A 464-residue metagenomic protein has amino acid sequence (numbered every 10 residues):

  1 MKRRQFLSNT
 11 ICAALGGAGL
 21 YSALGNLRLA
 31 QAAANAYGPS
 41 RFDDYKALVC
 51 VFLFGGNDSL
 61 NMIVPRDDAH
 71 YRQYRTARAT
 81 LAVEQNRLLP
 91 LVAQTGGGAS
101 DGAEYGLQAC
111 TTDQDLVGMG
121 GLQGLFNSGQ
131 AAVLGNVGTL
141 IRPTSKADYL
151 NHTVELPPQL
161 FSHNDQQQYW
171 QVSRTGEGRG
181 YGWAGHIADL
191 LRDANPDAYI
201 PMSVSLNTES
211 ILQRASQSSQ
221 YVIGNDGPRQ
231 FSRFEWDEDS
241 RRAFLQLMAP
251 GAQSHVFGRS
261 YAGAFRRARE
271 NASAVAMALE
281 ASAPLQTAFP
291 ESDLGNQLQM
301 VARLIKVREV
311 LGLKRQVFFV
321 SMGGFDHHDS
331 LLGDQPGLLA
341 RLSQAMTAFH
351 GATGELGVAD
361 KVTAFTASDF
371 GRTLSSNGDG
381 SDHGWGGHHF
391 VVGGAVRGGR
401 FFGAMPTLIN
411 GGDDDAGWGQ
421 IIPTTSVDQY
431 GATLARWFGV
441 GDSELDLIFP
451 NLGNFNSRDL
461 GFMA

Functional and structural regions predicted by a protein language model:
M1-Q344, A348-E355, S375, V391 (+1 more regions): Feature for exported/extracytoplasmic and membrane-associated proteins, marking the mature portion
R315-V317, A359-K361, A367, G384-G387 (+1 more regions): Active-site lining segments that contact anionic ligands and/or coordinate catalytic metals
M346, T353-G378: Metal-dependent active-site segment of extracytoplasmic phospho-/sulfohydrolases and closely related
S368-R400: Histidine-centered active-site microenvironments of extracellular/periplasmic hydrolases and transferases
